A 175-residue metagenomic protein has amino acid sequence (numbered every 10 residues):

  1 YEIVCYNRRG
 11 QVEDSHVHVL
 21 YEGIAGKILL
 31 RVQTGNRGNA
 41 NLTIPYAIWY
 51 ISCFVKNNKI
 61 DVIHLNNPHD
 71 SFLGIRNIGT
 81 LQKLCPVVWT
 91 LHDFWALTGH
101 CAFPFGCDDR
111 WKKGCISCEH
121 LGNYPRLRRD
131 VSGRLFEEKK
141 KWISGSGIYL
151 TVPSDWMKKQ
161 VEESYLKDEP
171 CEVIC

Functional and structural regions predicted by a protein language model:
Y1-C175: Catalytic cores of nucleotide-sugar-dependent glycosyltransferases that transfer UDP/GDP/TDP-activated
